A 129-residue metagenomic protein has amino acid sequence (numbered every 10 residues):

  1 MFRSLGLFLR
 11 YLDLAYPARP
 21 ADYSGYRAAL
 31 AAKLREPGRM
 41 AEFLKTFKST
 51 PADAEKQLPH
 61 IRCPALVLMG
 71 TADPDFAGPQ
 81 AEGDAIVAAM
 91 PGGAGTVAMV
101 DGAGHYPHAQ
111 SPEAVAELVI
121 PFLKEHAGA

Functional and structural regions predicted by a protein language model:
F2-H60: Conserved alpha/beta-hydrolase catalytic His-Asp/Glu region
Y16-P17, K48, A72-F76, H105: Short histidine/acidic/glycine/proline-rich micro-motifs that form metal- and phosphate-coordinating active-site loops
P20-S24, A77-Q80, A109: Non-catalytic, surface-exposed connector residues within folded enzymatic/regulatory domains
L30, F43, V67-G70, V97 (+1 more regions): Generic structural signal for small/hydrophobic residues in well-ordered secondary structure, especially within
K56, T71, G128-A129: Charged, solvent-exposed alpha-helical segments that act as regulatory interaction surfaces
Q57, Q80-D84, P112-V115: Short, glycine/charged-enriched secondary-structure capping and boundary segments
R62-A103: Conserved loop-alpha-helix segment in the C-terminal half of the alpha/beta-hydrolase fold that carries the catalytic
P91-A129: Catalytic active-site module of serine/aspartate enzymes centered on a nucleophile-bearing elbow/loop
